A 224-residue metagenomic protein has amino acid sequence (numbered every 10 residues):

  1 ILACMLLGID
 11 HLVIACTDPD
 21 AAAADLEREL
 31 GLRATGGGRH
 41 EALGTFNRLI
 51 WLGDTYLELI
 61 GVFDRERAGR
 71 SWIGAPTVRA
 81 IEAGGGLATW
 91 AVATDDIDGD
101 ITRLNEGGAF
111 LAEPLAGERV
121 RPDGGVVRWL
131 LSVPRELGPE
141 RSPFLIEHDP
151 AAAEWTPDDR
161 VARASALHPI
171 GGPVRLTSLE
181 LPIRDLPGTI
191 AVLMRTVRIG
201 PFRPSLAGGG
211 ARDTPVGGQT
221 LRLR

Functional and structural regions predicted by a protein language model:
C4-P19, G84-T94, L145-E147, A151-A191 (+1 more regions): N-terminal beta-strand motif that seeds the catalytic metal site of vicinal oxygen chelate
G8-T17, F46-L49, G53, S71-L104 (+2 more regions): Vicinal oxygen chelate
D20-R33, D100-G107, D185-I199: Amphipathic alpha-helical segments
A21-I81: Glycine/small-residue-rich interface belts in oligomeric ring/scaffold proteins and their assembly partners
R28-H40, A112-G125, L181: Short N-terminal helix-initiation segments at or just after the protein's N-terminus
G36-H40, D95, R198-L206: Short linear motifs in intrinsically disordered
L49, E58, D98-G172, G200-R224: Vicinal oxygen chelate
